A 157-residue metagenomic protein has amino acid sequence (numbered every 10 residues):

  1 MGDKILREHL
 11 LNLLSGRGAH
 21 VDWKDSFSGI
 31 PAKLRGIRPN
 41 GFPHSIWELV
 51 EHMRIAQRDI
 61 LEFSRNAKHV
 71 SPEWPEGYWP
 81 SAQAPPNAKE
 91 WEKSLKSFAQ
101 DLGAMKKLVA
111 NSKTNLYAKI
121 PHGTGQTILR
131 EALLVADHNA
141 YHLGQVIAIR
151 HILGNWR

Functional and structural regions predicted by a protein language model:
D3-H20, K24-F27, A32-P80, I120-R157: Short, contiguous alpha-helical
A82-K119, R130-V135: Acidic/histidine-rich alpha-helical segments that form the ligand environment of transition-metal centers
